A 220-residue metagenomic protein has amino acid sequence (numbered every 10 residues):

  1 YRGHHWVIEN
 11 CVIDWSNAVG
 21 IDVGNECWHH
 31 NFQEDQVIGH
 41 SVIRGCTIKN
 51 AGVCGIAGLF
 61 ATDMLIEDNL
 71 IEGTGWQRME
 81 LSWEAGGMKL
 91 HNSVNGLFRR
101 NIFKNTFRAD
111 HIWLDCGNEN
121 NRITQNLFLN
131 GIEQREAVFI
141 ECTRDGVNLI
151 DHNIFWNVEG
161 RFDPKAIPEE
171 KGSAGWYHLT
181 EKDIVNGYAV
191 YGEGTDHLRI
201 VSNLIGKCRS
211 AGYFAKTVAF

Functional and structural regions predicted by a protein language model:
Y1: Ligand-site clamp/hinge motif
H4-A18, F32-C54, T62-Q77, G86-K89 (+7 more regions): Right-handed parallel beta-helix
G24-H29: Asp-box/WD-like beta-propeller blade repeats and closely related beta-sheet repeat scaffolds
G212-Y213: Acidic, glycine-rich calcium-binding repeat modules characteristic of RTX/beta-roll and related beta-solenoid repeat
